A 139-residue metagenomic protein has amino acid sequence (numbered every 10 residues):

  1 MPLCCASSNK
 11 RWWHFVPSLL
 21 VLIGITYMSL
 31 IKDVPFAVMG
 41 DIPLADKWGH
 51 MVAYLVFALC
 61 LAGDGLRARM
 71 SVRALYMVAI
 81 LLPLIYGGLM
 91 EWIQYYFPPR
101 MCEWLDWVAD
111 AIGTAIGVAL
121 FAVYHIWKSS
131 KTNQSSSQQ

Functional and structural regions predicted by a protein language model:
M1, S135-Q139: Short, intrinsically disordered terminal tails adjacent to the first/last structured region
M1-G63, A79: "…centered on the first transmembrane helix and the immediately adjacent amphipathic helix/loop
L19, M51, L55, I80-G88 (+3 more regions): Residue-level signature of the transmembrane alpha-helical core of multi-pass small-molecule transporters
L30-K32, L66, P98, H125: Short helix-capping/hinge motifs at transmembrane helix termini and TM-loop junctions
P35-P43, G87-A115: Interfacial helix-loop-helix junctions of multi-pass membrane proteins
A53-A68, T114-H125: Membrane-interfacial alpha-helical segments at the cytosolic side of multi-pass membrane proteins
A68-L81: Internal alpha-helical transmembrane segments of multi-pass membrane proteins
V123-S135: Membrane-interface capping segments at transmembrane-helix boundaries
